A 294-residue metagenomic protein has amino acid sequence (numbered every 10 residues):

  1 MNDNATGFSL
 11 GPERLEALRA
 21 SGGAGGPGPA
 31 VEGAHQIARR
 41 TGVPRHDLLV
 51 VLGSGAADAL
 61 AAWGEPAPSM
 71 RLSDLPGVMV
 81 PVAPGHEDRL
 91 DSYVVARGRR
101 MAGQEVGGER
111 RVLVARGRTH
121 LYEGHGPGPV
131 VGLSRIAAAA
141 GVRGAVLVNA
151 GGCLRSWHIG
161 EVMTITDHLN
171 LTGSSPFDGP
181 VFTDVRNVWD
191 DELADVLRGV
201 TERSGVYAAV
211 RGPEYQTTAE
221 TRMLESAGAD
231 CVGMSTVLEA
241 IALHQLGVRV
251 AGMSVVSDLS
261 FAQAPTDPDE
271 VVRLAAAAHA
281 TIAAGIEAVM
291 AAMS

Functional and structural regions predicted by a protein language model:
N2-V185: Metabolite-binding pocket within alpha/beta catalytic cores that recognizes anionic/polar moieties
A137-G141, E225, H244: Non-catalytic positions within long, well-ordered alpha-helices that form the structural scaffold/packing of enzyme
R143-G144, D230, R249: Short acidic/polar active-site loop segments enriched in Thr and Asp
D167-E214: Histidine/lysine/aspartate-rich catalytic loop segments that bind and position anionic ligands
A194-C231, I286-S294: Active-site/ligand-binding-proximal alpha/beta "capping" segment
M234-V271: Zn-dependent metallopeptidase/amidohydrolase metal-coordination segment
S260-S294: His/Asp/Glu-rich mid-to-C-terminal helical/loop segments that flank catalytic regions of hydrolases
